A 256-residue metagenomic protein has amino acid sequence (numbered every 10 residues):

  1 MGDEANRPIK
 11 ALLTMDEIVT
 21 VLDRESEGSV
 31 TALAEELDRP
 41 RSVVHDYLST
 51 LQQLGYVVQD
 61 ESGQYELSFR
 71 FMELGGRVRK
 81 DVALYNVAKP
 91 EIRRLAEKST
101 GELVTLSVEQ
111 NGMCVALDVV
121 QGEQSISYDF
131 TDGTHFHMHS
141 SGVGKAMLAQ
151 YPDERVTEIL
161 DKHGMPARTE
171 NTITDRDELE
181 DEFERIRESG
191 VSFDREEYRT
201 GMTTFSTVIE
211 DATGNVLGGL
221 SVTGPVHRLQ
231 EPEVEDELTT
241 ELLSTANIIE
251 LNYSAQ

Functional and structural regions predicted by a protein language model:
M1-R79, Y85-N86, N247, L251 (+1 more regions): N-terminal helix-turn-helix
Y56, G218-G219: Short glycine-/small-residue motifs
E66, C114-V120, S125-D129, S140 (+1 more regions): Amphipathic coiled-coil signal-relay and dimerization helices
R70-T100, L117-V119, Y128-D129: Conserved segment of winged-helix/HTH DNA-binding domains
G101-V108, G112-V115, K145: Short, hydrophobic-rich beta-strand element in sensory/regulatory alpha-beta domains
Y128-E197: Short, solvent-exposed recognition segments
I209-A212: Sensor-regulatory modules in signal-transduction proteins
G219-Q256: Juxtadomain coupling helices with adjacent low-complexity linkers
